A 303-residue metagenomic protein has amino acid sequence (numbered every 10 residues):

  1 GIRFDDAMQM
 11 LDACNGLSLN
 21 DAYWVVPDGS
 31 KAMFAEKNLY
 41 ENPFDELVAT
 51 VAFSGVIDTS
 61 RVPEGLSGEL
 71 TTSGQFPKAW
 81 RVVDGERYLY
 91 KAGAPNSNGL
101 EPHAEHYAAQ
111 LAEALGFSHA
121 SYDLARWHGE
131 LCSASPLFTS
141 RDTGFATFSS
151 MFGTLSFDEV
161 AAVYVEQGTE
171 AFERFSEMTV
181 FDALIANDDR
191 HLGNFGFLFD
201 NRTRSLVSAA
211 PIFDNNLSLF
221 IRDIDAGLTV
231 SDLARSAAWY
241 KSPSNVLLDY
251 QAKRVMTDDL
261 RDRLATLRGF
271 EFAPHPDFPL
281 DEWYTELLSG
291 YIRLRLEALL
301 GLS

Functional and structural regions predicted by a protein language model:
G1-V180, L184-A186, F197-S303: Phosphate/dinucleotide-binding and metal-coordinating scaffold of catalytic cores in nucleotide-dependent enzymes
H191-G196: Canonical protein kinase catalytic loop motif
